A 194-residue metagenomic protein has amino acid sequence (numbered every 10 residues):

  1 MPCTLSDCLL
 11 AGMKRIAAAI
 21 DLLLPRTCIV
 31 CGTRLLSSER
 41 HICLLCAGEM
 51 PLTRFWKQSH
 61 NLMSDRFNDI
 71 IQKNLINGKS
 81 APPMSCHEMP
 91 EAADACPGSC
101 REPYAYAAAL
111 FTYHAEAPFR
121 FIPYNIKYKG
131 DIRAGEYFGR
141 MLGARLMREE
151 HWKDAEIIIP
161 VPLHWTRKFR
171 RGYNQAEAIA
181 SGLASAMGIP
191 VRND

Functional and structural regions predicted by a protein language model:
M1-D194: Glycine-rich phosphate/pyrophosphate-handling loop used in enzymes and phosphotransfer proteins
